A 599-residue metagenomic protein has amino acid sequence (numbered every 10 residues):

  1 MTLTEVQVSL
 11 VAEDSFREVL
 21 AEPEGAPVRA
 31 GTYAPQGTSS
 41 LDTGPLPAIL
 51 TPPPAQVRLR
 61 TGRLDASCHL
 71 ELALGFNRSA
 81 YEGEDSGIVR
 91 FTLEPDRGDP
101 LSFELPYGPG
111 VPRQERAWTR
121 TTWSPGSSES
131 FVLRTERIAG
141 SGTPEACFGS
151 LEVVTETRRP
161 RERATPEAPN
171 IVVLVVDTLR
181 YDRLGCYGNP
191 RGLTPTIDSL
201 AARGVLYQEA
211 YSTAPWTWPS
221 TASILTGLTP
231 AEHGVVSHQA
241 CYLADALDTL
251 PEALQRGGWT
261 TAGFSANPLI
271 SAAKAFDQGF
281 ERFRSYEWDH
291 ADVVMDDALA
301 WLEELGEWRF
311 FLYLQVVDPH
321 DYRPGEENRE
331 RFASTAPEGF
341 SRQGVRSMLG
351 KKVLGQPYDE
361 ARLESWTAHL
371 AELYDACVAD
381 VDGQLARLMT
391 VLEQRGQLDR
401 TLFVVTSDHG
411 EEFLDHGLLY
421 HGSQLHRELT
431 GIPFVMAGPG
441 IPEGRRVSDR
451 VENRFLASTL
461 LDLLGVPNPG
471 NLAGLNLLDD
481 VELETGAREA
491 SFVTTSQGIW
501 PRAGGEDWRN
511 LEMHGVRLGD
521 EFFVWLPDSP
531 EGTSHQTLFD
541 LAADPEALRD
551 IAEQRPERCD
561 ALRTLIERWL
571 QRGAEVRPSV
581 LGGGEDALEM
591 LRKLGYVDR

Functional and structural regions predicted by a protein language model:
T2-G44, A48-E84, I88-R599: Catalytic domains that recognize anionic headgroups
